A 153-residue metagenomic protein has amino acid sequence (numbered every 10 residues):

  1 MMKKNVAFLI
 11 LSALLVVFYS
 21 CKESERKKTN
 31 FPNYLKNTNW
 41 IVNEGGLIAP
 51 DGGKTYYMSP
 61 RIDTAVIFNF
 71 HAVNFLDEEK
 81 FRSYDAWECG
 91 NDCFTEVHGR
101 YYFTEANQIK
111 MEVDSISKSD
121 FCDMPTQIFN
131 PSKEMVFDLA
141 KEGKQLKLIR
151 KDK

Functional and structural regions predicted by a protein language model:
M1-N33: Bacterial Sec-dependent N-terminal signal peptides
C21-V97, N107-K153: Lipid interaction determinants
